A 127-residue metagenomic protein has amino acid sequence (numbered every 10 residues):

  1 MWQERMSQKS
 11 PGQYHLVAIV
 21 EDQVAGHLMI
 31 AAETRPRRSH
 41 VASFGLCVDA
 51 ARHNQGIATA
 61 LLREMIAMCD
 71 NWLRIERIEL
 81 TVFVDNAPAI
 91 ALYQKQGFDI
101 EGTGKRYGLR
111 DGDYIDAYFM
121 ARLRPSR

Functional and structural regions predicted by a protein language model:
M1-A51, L62-R63, M68, L123-P125: Acetyl-CoA-dependent GNAT
V48, F83-V84: Short amphipathic helical patch at the helix-1/turn junction of helix-turn-helix
Q55, T59-A60, N71, V84-G102: Conserved active-site alpha-helix within GNAT-family acetyltransferase domains
L62, C69-T81: Conserved GNAT acetyl-CoA-binding A-motif
R77-V82, Q94, D99-I115: Conserved catalytic-core motifs of GNAT/GCN5-like acyltransferases
D113-R127: Terminal substrate-recognition subdomain of acyl/acetyltransferases
